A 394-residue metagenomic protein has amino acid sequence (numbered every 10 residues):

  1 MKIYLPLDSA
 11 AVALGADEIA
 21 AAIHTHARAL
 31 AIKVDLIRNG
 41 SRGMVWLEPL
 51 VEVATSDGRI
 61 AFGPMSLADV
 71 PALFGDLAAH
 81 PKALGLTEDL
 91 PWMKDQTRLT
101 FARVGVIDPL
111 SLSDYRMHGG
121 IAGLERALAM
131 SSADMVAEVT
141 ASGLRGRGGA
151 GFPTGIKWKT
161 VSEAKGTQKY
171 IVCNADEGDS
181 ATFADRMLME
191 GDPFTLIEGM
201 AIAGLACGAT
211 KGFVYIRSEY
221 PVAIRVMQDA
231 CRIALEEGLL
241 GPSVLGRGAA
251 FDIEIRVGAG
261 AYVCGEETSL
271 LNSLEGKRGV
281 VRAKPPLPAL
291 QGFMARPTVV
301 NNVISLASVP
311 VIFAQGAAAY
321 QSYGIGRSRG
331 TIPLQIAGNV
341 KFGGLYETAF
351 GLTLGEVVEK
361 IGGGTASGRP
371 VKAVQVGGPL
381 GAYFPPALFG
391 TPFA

Functional and structural regions predicted by a protein language model:
M1-E52, G58-D76, D134, R145 (+3 more regions): Small-residue-enriched alpha-helical segments and adjacent helix-cap loops that form tight helix-helix packing
A11-V12, W46, G120, V139-V161 (+3 more regions): Conserved phosphate/anionic-ligand binding catalytic regions in large, soluble enzymes, centered on
A22, A27, G199-A201, A349-A366: Short amphipathic, charge-patterned alpha-helical segments
A27-K33, E88-P91, V104-G105, A127-L144 (+2 more regions): Short, hydrophobic/aliphatic alpha-helical segments
S56-A141, E236, L240, S269 (+2 more regions): Fe-S ferredoxin-like electron-transfer domains and their immediately adjacent linker/connector regions across
E125-K165, S322, E347, Q375-A394: Accessory "access/gating" subregions that flank catalytic or transport cores
D192-A206: Histidine-anchored nucleotide/phosphate-binding helix
I224-F350, I361-T365: Hydrophobic alpha-helical positions that pack around
